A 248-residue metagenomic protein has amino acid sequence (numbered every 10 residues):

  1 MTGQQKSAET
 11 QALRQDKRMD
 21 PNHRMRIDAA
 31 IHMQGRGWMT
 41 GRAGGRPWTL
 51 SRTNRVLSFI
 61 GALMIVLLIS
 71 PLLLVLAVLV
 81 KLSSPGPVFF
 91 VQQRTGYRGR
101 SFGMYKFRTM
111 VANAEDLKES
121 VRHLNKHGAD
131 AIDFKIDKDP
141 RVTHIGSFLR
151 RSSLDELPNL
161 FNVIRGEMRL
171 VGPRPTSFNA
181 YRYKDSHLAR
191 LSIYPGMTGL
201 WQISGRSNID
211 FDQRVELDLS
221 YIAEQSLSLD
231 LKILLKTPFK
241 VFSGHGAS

Functional and structural regions predicted by a protein language model:
M1-L67, L188, A223-Q225, A247-S248: N-terminal hydrophobic signal-anchor/signal peptide
R26-H32, F90-P140, T198-E216: Short, glycine-rich, amphipathic interfacial segments at transmembrane boundaries or analogous
G37-P47, L124-G128, D139-V142: Short glycine/proline-rich turn/loop motifs
G45-L117, L227, K232-S248: A hydrophobic, helix-centered structural microdomain
I60, V142-I145, E216: Residue-level signal for cytosolic alpha-helical hairpin/rod architecture
D130-Y194, I233-T237: A short, structured surface patch at a secondary-structure boundary
D218-I222: Acyl-group handling in specialized metabolite and lipid biosynthesis
